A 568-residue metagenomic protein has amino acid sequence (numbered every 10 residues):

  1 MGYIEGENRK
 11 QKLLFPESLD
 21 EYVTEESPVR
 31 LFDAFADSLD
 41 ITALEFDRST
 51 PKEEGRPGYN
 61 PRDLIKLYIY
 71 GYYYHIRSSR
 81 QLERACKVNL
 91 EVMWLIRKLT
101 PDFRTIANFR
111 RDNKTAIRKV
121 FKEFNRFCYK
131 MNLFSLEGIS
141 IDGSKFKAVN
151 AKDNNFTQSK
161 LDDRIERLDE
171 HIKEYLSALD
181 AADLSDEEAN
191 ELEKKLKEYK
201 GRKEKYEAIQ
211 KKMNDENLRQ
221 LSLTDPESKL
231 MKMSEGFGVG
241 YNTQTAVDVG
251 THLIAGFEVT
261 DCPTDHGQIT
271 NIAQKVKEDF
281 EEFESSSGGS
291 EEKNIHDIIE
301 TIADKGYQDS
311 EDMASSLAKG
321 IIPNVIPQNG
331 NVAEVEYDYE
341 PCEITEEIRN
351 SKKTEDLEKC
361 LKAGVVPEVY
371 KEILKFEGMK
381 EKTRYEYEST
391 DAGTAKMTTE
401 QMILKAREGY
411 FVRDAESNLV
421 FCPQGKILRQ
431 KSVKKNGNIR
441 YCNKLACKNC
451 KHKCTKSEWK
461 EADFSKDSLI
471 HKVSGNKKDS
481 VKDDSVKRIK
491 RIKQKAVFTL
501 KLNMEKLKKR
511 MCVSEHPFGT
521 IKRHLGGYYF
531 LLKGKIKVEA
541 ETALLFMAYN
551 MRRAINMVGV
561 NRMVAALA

Functional and structural regions predicted by a protein language model:
M1-R30: Hydrophobic alpha-helical membrane-insertion signals
M1-Y3, T50-G55, L502-E505: A ubiquitous short alpha-helical element
E5, Y68, H75-V88, L99-A568: Anion-binding and metal-coordination hotspots
L13, L64-I65, K122: A generic alpha-helix surface/boundary motif
E25-I69: Basic, short loop/linker segments at the boundary and entry of helix-turn-helix/winged-helix-like folds
D40, E53, P61, C86-I96 (+1 more regions): Helical catalytic core of nucleic-acid polymerases
